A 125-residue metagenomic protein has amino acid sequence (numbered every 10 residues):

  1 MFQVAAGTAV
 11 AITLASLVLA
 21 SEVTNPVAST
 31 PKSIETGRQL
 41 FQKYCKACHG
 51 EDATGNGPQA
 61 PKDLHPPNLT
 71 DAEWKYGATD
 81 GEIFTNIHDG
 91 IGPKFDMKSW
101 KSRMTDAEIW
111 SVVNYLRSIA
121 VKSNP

Functional and structural regions predicted by a protein language model:
M1-Q3: Bacterial Sec-dependent N-terminal signal peptides
A5-S16: Bacterial N-terminal signal peptides
L17-L40: Electrostatic cytochrome c docking/interface patches
E22-A28, G50-T54, L69-T70: Short low-complexity stretches enriched in small and charged residues
P26-I34, P58, A72-Y76, S102: Alpha-helix initiation/capping motif
K32, R38-L64, D89-F95, I119-P125: Periplasmic/extracellular electron-transfer cofactor-ligation site, primarily the c-type cytochrome heme-c attachment
K62-I119: Extracytoplasmic electron-transfer domains, predominantly the class I c-type cytochrome c fold
